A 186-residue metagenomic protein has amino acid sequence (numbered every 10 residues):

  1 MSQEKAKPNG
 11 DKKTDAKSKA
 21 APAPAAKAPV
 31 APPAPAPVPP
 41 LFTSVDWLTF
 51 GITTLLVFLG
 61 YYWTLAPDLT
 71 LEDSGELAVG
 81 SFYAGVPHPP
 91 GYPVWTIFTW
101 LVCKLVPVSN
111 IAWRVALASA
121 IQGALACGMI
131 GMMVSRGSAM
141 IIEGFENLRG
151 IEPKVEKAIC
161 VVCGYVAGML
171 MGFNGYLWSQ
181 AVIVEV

Functional and structural regions predicted by a protein language model:
M1-G60, L125-M129, S135, I151-V166: Start-transfer (signal-anchor) and selected internal transmembrane alpha helices of multi-pass inner/ER membrane
L65-L77, P87-T99, W113: Extracytoplasmic catalytic/substrate-binding loops of multi-pass membrane glycan-assembly enzymes
G80-P89, V106-S109, K154: Short aromatic-rich membrane-water interface segments that cap or initiate transmembrane helices in multi-pass membrane
T96, W100, G128-M132, S179: Transmembrane alpha-helix boundary and packing residues in multipass membrane permease domains and related
L117-P153, G168, F173: Transmembrane-helix motifs of polytopic, lipid-linked glycan transferases
Y176-V186: Short acidic/glycine- and proline-prone juxtamembrane loop motifs at membrane-interface regions of multi-pass membrane
